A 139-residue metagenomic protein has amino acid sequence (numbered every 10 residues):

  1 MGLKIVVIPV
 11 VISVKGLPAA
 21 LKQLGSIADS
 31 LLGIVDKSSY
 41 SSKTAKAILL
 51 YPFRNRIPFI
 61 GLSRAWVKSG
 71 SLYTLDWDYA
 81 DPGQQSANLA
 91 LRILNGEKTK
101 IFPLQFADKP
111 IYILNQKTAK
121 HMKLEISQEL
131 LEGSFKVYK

Functional and structural regions predicted by a protein language model:
M1-K139: Short hydrophobic alpha-helices and adjacent helix-cap/hinge residues
